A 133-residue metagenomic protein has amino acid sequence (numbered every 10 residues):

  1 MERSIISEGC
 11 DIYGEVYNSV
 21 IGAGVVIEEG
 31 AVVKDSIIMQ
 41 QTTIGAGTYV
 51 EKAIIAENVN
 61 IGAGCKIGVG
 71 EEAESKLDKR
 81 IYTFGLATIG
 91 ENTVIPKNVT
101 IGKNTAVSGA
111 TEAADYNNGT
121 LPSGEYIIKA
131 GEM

Functional and structural regions predicted by a protein language model:
M1-M133: Left-handed beta-helix
